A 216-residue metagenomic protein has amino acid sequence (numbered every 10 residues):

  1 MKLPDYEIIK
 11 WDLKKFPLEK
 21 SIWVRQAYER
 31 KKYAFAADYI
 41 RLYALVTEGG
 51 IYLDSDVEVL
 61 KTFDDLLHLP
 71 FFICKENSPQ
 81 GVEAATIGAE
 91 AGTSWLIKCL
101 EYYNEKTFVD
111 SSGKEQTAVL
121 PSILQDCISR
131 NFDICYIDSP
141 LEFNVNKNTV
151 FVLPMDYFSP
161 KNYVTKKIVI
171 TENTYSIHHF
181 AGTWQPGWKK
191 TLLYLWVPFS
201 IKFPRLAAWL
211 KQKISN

Functional and structural regions predicted by a protein language model:
M1-A37, L53-N216: Glycosyltransferase-associated regions of secretory-pathway enzymes, highlighting luminal stem/catalytic domains
Y39-G49: Small-residue hinge/turn detector
